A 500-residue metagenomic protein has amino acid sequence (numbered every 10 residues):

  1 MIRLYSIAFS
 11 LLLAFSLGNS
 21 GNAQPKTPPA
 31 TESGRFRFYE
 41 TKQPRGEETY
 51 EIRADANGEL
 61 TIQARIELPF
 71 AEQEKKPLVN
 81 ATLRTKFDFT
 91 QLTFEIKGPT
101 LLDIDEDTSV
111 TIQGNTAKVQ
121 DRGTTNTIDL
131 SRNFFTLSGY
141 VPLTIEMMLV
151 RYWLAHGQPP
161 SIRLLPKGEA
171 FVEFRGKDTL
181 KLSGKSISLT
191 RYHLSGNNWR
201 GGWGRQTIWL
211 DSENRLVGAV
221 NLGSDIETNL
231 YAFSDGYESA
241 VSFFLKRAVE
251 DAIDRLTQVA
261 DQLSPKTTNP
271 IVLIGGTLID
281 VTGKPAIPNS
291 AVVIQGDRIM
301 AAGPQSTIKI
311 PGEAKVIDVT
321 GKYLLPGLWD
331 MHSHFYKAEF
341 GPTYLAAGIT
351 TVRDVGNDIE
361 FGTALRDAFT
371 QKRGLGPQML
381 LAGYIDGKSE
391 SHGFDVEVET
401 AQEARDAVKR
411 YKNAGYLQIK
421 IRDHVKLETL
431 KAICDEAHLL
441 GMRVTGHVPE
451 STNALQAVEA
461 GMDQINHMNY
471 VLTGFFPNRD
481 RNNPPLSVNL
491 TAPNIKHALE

Functional and structural regions predicted by a protein language model:
I7-S16: Bacterial N-terminal signal peptides
S20-P25: Boundary at the C-terminal end of the N-terminal hydrophobic targeting segment
T27-R37, N57-Q63, K86-E95, G114-K118 (+4 more regions): Short, hydrophobic/aromatic-rich segments at coil-to-beta transitions
P29-T31, T100-L189, H193, F243-E250: Solvent-exposed helix/loop surface patches that form functional interfaces
E74-M147, G201-Q206, S212, V217 (+1 more regions): Contiguous hydrophobic, core-forming segments of folded domains
Q158-P159, I317-L325, M331, F340-E500: Divalent-metal coordination cores built from histidine and acidic residues
L230-G275, K309-I310: Extracellular/periplasmic ectodomains of large secreted or surface enzymes and adhesion receptors
K284-L325: Histidine-rich, glycine-flanked metal-binding segment
